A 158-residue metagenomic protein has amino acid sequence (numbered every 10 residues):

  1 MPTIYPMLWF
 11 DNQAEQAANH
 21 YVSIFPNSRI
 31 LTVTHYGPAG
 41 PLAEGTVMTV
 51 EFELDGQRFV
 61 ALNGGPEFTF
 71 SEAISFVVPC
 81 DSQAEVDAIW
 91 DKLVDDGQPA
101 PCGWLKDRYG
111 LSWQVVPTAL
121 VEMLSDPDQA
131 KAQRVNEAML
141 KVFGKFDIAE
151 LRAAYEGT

Functional and structural regions predicted by a protein language model:
M1-T3, V47: A general secondary-structure signal for short beta-strands and their flanking turns/coil in non-transmembrane regions
P2, L31, E53, V60-N63 (+2 more regions): Vicinal oxygen chelate
P6-W9, S75-D81: Short, well-ordered beta-strand elements within core beta-sheets of diverse protein domains
L8-G56: Core segments of cupin and vicinal oxygen chelate
E15-A17, A61, F70: Intrinsically disordered, low-complexity acidic/polar segments
P41-L42, E67-T69: Short glycine/serine/proline-enriched coil/turn segments at secondary-structure junctions
V47, S71-A73: Short, solvent-exposed loop/turn segments at the edges of secondary structure
